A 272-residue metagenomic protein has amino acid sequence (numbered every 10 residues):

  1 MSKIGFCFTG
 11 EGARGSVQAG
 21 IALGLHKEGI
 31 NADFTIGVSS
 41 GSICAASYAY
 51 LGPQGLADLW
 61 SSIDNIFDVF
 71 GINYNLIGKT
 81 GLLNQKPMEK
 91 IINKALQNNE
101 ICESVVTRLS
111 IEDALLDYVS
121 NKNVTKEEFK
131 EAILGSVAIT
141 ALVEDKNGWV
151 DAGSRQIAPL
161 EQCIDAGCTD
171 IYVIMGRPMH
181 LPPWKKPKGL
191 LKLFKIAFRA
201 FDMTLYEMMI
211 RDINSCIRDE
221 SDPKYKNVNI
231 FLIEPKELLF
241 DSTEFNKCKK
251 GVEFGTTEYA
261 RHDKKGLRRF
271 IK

Functional and structural regions predicted by a protein language model:
M1-V38, A46-K272: Patatin-like phospholipase
